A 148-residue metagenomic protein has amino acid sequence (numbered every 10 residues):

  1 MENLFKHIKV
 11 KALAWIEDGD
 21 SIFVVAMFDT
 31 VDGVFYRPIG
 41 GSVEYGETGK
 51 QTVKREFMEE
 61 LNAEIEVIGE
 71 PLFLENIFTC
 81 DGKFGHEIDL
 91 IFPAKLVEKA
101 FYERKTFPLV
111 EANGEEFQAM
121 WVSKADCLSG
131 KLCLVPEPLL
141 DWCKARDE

Functional and structural regions predicted by a protein language model:
M1-P38, E66, L96: N-terminal strand-loop-strand
H7, K83-E87, A112: Short coil/turn motifs at beta-sheet boundaries
K9-L13, E87-I91, E116: Short hydrophobic/aromatic beta-strand or adjacent loop that forms the aromatic wall/cage of a ligand/substrate-binding
E17-I22, T30-D32, E44-Y45, F73-F78 (+1 more regions): Short, charged/polar surface micro-motifs in flexible loops or helix N-caps
P38-P71, F92: The catalytic Nudix box helix
F78-T106, M120, R146: Active-site-adjacent beta-strand/loop module that shapes the phosphate/pyrophosphate-binding cleft
E103-D141: NUDIX/MutT-family hydrolases
